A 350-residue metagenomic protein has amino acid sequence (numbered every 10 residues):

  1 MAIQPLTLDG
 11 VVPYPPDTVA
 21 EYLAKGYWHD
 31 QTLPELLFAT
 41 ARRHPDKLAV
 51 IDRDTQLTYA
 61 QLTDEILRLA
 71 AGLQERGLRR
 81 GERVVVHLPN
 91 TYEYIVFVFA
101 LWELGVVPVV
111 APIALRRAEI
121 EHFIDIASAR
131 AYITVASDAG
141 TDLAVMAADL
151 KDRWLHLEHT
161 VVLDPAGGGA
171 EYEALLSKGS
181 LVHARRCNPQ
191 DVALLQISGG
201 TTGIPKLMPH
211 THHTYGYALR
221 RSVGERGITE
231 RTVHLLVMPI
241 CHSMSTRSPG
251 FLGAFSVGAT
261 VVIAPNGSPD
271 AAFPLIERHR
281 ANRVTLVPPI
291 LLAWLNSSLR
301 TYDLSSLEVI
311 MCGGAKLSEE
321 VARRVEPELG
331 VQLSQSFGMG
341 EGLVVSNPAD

Functional and structural regions predicted by a protein language model:
G10-T18, E35-T58, L163-G167, L195: AMP-dependent adenylate-forming
P15-P16, D138-P189: ANL superfamily adenylate-forming
Y27-D30, P34-F38, D46-T91, I95-F99 (+4 more regions): Conserved AMP-binding/adenylate-forming core of the ANL superfamily
T58-A60, A193-R220: Conserved AMP-binding A3 loop
A70, R83, P89-V109, I113-R117 (+4 more regions): A short helix-loop-beta submotif of the ANL/AMP-binding
L88-P89, V109-D125, A136-L143, A259-H279 (+1 more regions): ATP-dependent adenylate-forming carboxylate-activation enzymes
G216-V233, S243-R283, S297: Conserved AMP-binding/adenylation subdomain of ANL enzymes
A281-T285, L295-D350: Gly/Ser/Thr-rich phosphate-binding loop
